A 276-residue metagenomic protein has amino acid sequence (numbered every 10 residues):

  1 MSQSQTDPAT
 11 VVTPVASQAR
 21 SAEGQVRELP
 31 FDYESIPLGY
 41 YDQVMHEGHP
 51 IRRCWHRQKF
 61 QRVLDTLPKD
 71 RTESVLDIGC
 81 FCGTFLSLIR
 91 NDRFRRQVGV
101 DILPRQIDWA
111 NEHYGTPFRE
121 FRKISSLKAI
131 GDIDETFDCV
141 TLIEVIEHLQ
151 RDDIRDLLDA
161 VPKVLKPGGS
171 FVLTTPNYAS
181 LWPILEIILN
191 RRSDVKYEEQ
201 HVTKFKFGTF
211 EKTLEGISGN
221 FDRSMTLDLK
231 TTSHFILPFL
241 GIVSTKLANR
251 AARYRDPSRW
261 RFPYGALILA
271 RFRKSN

Functional and structural regions predicted by a protein language model:
S2-E135, C139-I143, D152-D159, L227-T232 (+1 more regions): Conserved N-terminal segment of class I S-adenosyl-L-methionine
Q3-D7, E186, N190, R223-N276: A C-terminal cap/extension of S-adenosyl-L-methionine-dependent methyltransferases that defines the acceptor-substrate
T84, L149, A179-L181, S233-L237: Feature marks short, surface-exposed loop/turn motifs that line or immediately flank catalytic pockets and channel
V145, N177: Hydrophobic adenine-recognition pocket in adenosine-nucleotide-binding enzymes
L149-Q150, L165-P167: Helix-to-beta-strand junctions that scaffold the AdoMet/dcAdoMet cofactor pocket in Class I SAM-dependent enzymes
G168-T175: Conserved beta-strand signature within the Rossmann-like core of class I S-adenosyl-L-methionine
R192-T209: Acceptor-substrate binding/catalytic loop of class I
F210-K230: A SAM-dependent methyltransferase catalytic signature shared across enzymes that methylate proteins
